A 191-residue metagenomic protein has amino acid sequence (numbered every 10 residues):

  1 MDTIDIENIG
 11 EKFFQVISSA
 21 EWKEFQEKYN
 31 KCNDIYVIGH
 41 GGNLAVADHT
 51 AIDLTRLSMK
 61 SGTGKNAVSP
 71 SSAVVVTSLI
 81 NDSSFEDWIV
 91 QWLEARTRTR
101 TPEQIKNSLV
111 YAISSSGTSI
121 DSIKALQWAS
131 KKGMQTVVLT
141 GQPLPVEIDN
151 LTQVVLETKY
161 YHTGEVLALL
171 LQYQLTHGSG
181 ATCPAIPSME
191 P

Functional and structural regions predicted by a protein language model:
M1, E190-P191: C-terminal end-of-chain micro-motif
M1-I17: Generic N-terminal amphipathic, Lys/Arg-enriched alpha-helix
I6, W22-F25, A47, A168: Hydrophobic packing residues in well-ordered alpha-helices of helical domains and bundles
F13-F14, F25, F85, W92: Phenylalanine-focused residue identity feature
F14-C32: A short, well-structured juxtamembrane/interface segment
I35, N43-E190: Glycine-rich phosphate-binding loops that contact phosphosugars or nucleotide phosphates
